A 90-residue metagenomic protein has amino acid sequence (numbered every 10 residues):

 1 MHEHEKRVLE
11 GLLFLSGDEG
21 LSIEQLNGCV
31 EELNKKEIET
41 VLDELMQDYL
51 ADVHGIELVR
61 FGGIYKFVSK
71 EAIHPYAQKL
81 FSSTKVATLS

Functional and structural regions predicted by a protein language model:
H2, E31, K70: Conserved phosphate/pyrophosphate-binding and hydrolysis machinery centered on Walker-type P-loop NTPases, extending
H2-R7, A87-S90: Short helix-coil-helix linker/hinge
E10-F14: Hydrophobic residues on short alpha-helical segments
L15-S22, L33: Short capping segments at the starts of secondary-structure elements
I23-G28: A short acidic, leucine-rich amphipathic alpha-helix
C29-V30, D48: Alpha-helical structural context
L33-E44: Short amphipathic alpha-helical interaction segments
L45-S90: Short basic alpha-helical hairpin corresponding to helix-turn-helix/winged-helix-like nucleic-acid-binding
